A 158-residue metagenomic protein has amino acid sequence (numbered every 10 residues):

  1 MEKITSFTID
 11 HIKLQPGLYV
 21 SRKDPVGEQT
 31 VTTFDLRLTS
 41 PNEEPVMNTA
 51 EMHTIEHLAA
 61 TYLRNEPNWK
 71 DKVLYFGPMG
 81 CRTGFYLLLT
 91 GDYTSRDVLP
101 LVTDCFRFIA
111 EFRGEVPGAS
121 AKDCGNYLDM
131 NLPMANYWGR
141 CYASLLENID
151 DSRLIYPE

Functional and structural regions predicted by a protein language model:
M1-N42, Y156: Non-catalytic terminal extensions that flank enzyme cores
L18-V20, V73-P78: Generic structural motif
V31-R64, Y75: Active/ligand-binding-proximal structured segments within catalytic/core domains that scaffold catalytic residues
H57-N65, P100-T103, R107: A broad, structural surface signal
E66-D71: Active-site palm subdomain of RNA-directed nucleic acid polymerases
F76-N148: Active-site-adjacent, His/Asp/Glu-enriched structural segments that form or flank metal-binding and acid/base networks
S144-E158: Histidine-acidic residue clusters that define the catalytic metal-binding segment of zinc metallopeptidase domains
